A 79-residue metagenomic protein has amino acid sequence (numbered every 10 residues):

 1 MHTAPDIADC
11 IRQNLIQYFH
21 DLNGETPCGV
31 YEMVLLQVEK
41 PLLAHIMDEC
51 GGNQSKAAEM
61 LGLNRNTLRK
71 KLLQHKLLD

Functional and structural regions predicted by a protein language model:
M1-D6, Q13-D79: Bacterial C-terminal helix-turn-helix
